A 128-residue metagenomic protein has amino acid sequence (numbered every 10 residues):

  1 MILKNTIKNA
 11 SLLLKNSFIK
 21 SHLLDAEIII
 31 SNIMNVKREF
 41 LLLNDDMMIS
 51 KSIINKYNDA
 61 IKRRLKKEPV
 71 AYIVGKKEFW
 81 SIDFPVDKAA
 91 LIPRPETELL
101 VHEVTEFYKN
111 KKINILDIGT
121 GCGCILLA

Functional and structural regions predicted by a protein language model:
M1-M34, L41-L42, D46: Non-catalytic accessory regions of SAM-dependent methyltransferases
I7, A26-E27, Y57, V70 (+2 more regions): A general structural signal for well-ordered alpha-helical segments in protein cores
I7, R38, K112-N114: Secondary-structure boundary/capping motif
L14, L24, L41, L91 (+3 more regions): Generic leucine side-chain signal with a strong bias for well-ordered alpha-helical environments
N32-F107: Conserved AdoMet
E96-A128: Conserved SAM/SAH cofactor-binding pocket of Class I
